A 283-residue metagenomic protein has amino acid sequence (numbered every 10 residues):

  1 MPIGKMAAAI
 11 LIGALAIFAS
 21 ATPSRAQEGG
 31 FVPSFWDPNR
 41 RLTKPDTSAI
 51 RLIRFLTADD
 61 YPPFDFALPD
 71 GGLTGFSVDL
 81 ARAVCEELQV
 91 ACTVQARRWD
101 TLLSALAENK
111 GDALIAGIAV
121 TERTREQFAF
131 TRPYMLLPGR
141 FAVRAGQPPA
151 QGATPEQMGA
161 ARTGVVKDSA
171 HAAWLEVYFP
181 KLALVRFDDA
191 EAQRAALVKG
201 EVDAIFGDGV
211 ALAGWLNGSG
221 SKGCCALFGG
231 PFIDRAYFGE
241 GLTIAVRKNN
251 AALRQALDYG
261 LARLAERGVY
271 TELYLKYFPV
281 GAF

Functional and structural regions predicted by a protein language model:
P2-T93, T271-F283: N-terminal hydrophobic or amphipathic helices and topogenic motifs
Q27-P38, A170-F187, L227, D258-F283: Ligand-binding clefts/hinges and TM-proximal coupling segments of bilobed small-molecule sensing domains
F31-D37, V78, R82, E86 (+2 more regions): Acidic, polar ligand-binding/catalytic clefts
L56-Y61, Q95-D100, N109-T121, A145 (+5 more regions): Beta->alpha turn/N-cap motifs
D59, L136-V143, A213, N217-A262 (+1 more regions): Periplasmic-binding protein-like
D59-P62, G71-E86, A119, R140-A195 (+2 more regions): Bilobed "Venus flytrap"/periplasmic-binding protein-like clamshell domains and structurally analogous long
V84, L106-A107, M158, L197-V198 (+2 more regions): Hydrophobic residues within well-ordered alpha-helices
